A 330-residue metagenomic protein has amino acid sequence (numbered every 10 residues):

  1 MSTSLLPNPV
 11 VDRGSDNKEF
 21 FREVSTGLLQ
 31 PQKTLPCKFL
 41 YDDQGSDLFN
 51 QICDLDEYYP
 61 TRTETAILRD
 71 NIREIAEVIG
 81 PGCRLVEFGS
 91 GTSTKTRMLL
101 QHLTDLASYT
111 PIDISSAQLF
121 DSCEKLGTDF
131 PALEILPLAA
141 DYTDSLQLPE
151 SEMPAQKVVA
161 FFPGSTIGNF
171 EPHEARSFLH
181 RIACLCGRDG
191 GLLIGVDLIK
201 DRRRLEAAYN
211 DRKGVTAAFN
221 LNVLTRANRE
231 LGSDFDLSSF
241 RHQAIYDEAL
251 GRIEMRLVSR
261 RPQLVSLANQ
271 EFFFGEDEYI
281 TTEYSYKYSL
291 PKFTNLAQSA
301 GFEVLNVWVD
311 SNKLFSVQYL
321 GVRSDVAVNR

Functional and structural regions predicted by a protein language model:
M1-F39, S46: N-terminal auxiliary segments of SAM/dcSAM-dependent transferases
Q32-I79: Class I SAM-dependent methyltransferase Rossmann-like catalytic core, especially the SAM/SAH-binding loop
G82-G91: Conserved class I S-adenosyl-L-methionine
T92-D105: Conserved SAM-binding loop of SAM-dependent methyltransferases across substrates and taxa, primarily the Class I
I112-A117: Conserved SAM/SAH-binding beta-strand->alpha-helix loop
R176-R188: A short glycine-rich, Lys/Arg-flanked "PGG" loop and its adjoining helix->strand segment in the class I
L185-I199: Conserved beta-strand signature within the Rossmann-like core of class I S-adenosyl-L-methionine
R204-Y286, L290-A300: Substrate-binding/catalytic lobe of Class I Rossmann-like enzymes that use SAM or dcSAM, i.e., the mid-to-C-terminal
